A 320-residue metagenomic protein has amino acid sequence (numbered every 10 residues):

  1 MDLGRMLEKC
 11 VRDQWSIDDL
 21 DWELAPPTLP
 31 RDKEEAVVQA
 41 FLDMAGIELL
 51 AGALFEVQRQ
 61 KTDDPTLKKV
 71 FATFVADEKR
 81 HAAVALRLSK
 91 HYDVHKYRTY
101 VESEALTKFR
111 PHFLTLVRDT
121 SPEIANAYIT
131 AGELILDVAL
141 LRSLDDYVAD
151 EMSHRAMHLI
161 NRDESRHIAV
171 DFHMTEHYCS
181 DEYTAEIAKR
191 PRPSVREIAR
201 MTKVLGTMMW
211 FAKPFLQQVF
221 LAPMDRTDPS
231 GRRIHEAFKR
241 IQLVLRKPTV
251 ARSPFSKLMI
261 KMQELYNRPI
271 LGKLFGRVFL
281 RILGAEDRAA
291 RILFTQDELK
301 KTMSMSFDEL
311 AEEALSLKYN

Functional and structural regions predicted by a protein language model:
M1-N320: Non-heme di-metal
